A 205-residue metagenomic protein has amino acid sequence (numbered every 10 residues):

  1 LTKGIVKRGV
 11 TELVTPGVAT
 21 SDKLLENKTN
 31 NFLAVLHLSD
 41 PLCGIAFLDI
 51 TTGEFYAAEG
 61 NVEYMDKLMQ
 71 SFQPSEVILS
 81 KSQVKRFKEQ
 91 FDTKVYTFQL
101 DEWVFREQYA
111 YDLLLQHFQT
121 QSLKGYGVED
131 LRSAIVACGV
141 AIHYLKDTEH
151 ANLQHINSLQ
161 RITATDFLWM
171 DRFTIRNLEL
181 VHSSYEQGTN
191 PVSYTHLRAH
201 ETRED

Functional and structural regions predicted by a protein language model:
L1-R198, R203-D205: Charged catalytic and DNA/RNA-contacting regions of genome-maintenance and nucleic-acid-processing enzymes
